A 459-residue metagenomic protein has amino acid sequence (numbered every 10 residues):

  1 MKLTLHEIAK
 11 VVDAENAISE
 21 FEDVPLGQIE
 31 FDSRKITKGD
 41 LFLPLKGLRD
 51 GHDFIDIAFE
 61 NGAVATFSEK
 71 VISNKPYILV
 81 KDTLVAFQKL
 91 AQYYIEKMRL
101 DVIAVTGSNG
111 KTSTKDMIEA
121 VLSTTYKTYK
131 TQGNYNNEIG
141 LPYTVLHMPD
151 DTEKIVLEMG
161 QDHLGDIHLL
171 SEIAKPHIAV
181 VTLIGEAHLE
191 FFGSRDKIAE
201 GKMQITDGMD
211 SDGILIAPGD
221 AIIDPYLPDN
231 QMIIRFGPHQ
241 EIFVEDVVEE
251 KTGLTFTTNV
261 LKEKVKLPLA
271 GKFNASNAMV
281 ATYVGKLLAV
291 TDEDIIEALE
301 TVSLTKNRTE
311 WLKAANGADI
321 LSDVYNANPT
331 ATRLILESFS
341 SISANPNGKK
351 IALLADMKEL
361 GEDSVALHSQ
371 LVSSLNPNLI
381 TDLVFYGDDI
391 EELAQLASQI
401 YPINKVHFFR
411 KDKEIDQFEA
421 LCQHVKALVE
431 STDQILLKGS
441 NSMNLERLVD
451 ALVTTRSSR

Functional and structural regions predicted by a protein language model:
M1-K89, Y93, A270, S373-S374 (+1 more regions): N-terminal leader/targeting and accessory segments in enzymes
H6-V12, F87-I214, G219, I223-Q231 (+4 more regions): Phosphate-binding loop of NTP-binding sites
A14, E69-K70, L100-T106, V180-E186 (+6 more regions): Short beta-strands and strand-loop turn motifs
S33-L43, T128-Y129, I139, Y143-K154 (+1 more regions): Mobile, glycine- and charge-enriched loop segments and immediately flanking short secondary-structure elements within
R49, T305, V324-Y401, S458-R459: Active-site beta-alpha connecting loops in nucleotide-dependent enzymes
V71-N74, V180-D319, G348, S373-D382 (+1 more regions): Acidic, Mg2+-coordinating active-site environments of NTP-dependent enzymes
I78-D82, K405-L421: Short acidic-hydrophobic, aromatic-tinged amphipathic segments that line or gate anion-handling sites
V105, K306-R308, Q434, S442 (+1 more regions): ATP-dependent carboxylate/acyl-activation modules
